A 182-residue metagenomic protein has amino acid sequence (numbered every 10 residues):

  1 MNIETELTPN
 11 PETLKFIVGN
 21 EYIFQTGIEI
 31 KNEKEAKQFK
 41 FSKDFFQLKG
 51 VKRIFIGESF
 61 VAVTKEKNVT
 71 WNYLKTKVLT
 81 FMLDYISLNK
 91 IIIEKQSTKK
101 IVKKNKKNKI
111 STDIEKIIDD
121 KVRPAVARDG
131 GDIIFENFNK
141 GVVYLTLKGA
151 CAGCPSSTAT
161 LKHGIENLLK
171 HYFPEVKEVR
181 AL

Functional and structural regions predicted by a protein language model:
M1-L182: Domain-level signature for proteins that mediate thiol-based redox and metal-cofactor handling
